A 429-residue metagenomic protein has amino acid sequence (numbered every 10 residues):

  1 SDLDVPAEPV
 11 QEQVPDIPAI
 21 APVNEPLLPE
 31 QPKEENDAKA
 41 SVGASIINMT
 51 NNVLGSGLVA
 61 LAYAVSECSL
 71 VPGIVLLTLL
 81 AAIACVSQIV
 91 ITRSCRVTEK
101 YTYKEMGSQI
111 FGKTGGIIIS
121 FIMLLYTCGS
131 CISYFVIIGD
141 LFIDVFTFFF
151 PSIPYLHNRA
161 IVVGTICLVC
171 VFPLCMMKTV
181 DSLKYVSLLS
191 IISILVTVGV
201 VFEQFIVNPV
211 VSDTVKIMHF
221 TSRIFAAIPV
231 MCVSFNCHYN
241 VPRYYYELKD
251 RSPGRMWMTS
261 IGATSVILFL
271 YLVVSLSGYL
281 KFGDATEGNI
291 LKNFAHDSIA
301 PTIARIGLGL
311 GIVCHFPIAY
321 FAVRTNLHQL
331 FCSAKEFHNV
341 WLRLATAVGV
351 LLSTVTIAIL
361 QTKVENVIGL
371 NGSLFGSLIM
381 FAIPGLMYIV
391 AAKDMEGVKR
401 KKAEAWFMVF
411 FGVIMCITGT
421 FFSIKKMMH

Functional and structural regions predicted by a protein language model:
S1-Y63, C85: Membrane-interface "cap" regions at the ends of multi-pass membrane proteins
P6, D37-A38, G43, I89 (+7 more regions): Membrane-interfacial loop- and helix-cap regions that link adjacent transmembrane helices in polytopic membrane proteins
V42-L58, I166-L168, V233-C237, V413-M415: The first (N-terminal) embedded transmembrane alpha-helix
G57, C167-F172, V350-V355: Hydrophobic, membrane-inserted alpha-helices
A62-K100: Extracellular loop-to-transmembrane helix junctions
A64, P173-M177, T356-T362: Hydrophobic alpha-helical transmembrane segments
F172-V180, F331-C332, A391: C-terminal ends of transmembrane helices
